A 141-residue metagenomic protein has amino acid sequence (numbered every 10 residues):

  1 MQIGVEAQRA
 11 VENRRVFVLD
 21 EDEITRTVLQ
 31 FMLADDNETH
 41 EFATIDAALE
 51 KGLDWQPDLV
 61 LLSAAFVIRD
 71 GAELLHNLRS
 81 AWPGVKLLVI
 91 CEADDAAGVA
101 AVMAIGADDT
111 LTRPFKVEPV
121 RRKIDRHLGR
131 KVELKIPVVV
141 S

Functional and structural regions predicted by a protein language model:
Q2-E12, G129-S141: CheY-like receiver
E12-I24, L29-L33, L59-L61: Conserved acidic segment of CheY-like receiver
A43-L59, S63: Acidic, metal-coordinating helix/loop segments flanking the phosphotransfer/catalytic sites of two-component signaling
L53-W55, N77-G84, I105: Conserved phosphotransfer cores of two-component systems
D58-L78: Conserved phosphotransfer microenvironments
E73, A93-D109: Alpha4 helix (beta4-alpha4-beta5 surface) of REC/receiver domains from two-component response regulators
A97, F115-I124: C-terminal output helix
